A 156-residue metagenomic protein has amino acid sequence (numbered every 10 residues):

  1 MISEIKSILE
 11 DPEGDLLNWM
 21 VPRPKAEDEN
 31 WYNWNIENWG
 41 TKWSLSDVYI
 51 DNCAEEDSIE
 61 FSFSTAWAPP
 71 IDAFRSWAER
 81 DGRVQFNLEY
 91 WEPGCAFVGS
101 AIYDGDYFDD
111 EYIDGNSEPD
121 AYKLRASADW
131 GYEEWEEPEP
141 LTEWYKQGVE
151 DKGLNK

Functional and structural regions predicted by a protein language model:
M1-K156: Intrinsic low-complexity, intrinsically disordered or marginally ordered coil/linker segments
